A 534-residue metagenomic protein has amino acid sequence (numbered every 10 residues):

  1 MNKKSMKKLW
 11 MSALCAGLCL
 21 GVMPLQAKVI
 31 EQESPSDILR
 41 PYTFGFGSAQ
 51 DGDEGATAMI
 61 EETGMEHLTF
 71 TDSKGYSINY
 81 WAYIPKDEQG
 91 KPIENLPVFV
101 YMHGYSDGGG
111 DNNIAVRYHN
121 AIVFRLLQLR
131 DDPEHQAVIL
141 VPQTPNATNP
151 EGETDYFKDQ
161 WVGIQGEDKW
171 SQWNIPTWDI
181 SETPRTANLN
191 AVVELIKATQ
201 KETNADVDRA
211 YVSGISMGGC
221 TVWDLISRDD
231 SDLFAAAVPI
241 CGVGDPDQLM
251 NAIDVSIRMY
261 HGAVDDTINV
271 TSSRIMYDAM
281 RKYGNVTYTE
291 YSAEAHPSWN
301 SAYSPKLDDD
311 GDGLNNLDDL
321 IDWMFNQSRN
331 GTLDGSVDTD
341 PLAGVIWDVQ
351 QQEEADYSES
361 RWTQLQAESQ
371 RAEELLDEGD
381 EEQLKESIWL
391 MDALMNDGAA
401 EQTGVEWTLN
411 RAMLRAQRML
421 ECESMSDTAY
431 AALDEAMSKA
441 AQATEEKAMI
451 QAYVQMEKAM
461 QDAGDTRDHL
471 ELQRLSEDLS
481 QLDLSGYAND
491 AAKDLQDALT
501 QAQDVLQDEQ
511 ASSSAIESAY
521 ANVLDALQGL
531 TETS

Functional and structural regions predicted by a protein language model:
K7-Q26: Sec-dependent N-terminal signal peptides of Gram-positive bacterial secreted proteins and lipoproteins
A27-V98, A137, P184, C220 (+4 more regions): A domain-start/cap signature at the N-terminus of enzymes
D87-Q89, I93-E94, D159-I215: Gly/Ser-rich "nucleophile elbow"/oxyanion-hole loop immediately N-terminal to the catalytic nucleophile in hydrolases
V98, Y105-L189: Active-site machinery of serine-nucleophile hydrolases
M102-G104, H261-G262: The conserved beta1-alpha1 loop
K197-N251: Primarily recognizes the serine-hydrolase "nucleophile elbow" in alpha/beta-hydrolase and SGNH/GDSL folds
Q248, R258-Y260, V264-T267, T271-Y277 (+1 more regions): C-terminal catalytic histidine-bearing segment of alpha/beta-hydrolase fold enzymes
D334-S534: Beta-rich interaction/scaffold domains
